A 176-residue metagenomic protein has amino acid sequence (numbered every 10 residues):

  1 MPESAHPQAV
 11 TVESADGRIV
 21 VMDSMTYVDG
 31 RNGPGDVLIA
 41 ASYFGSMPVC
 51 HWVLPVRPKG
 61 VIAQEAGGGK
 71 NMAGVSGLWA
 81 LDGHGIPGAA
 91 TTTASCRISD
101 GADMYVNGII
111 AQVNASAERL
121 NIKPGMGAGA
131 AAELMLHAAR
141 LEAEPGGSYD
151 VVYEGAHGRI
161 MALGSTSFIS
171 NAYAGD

Functional and structural regions predicted by a protein language model:
P2-D176: Residues that scaffold, gate, or flank divalent-cation-dependent active/transport sites
